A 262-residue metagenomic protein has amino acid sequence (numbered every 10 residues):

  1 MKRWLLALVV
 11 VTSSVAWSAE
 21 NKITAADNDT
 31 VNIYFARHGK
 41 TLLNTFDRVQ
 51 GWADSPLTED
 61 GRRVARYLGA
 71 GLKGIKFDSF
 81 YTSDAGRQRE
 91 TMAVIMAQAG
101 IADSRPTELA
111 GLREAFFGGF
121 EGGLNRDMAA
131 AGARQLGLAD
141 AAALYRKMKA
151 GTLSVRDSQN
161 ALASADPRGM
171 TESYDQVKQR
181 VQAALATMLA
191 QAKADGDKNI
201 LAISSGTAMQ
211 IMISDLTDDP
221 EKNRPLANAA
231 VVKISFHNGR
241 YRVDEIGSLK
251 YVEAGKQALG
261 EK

Functional and structural regions predicted by a protein language model:
M1-W4: Positively charged n-region of N-terminal signal peptides that target proteins for export
V9-W17: Hydrophobic h-region of N-terminal signal peptides that target proteins for export in Gram-negative bacteria
A19-S104, T171-K178: Active-site-proximal alpha-helix that buttresses catalytic centers in soluble enzyme cores
A19-V31, F117-R126, A190-K198, Q210-K262: Acidic, low-complexity terminal tails and accessory targeting/binding regions of phosphate-metabolizing enzymes
D27, G69-G151, R224-A227: Phosphate-coordination/substrate-recognition cap region in phosphate-metabolizing enzymes
G39, G206-T207, L249: Active-site metal-binding loops of divalent metal-dependent hydrolases
D84-A85, G111, I200-T207: Short, well-ordered beta-to-alpha junction loops that form the rim of enzyme active sites and present histidine/acidic
G137-Q176: Short glycine/proline- and acidic residue-enriched helix-loop micro-motifs that form flexible lids or anion-recognition
